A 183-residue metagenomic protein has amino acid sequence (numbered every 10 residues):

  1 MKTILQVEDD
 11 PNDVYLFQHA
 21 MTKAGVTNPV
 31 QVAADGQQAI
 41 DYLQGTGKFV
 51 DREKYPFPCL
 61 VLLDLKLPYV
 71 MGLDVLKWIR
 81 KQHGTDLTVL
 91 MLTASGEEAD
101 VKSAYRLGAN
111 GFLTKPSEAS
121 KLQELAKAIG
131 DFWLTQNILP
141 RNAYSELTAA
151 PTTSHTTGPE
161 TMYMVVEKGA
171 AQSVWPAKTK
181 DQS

Functional and structural regions predicted by a protein language model:
K2-N12, F17-T22, V30, V61: Conserved acidic segment of CheY-like receiver
Y15, H19, D74, G96-G111 (+1 more regions): Alpha4 helix (beta4-alpha4-beta5 surface) of REC/receiver domains from two-component response regulators
T27-A34, D41-L43: Short hydrophobic/Thr-rich beta-strand motif most characteristic of the beta2 strand and flanking loop of CheY-like
V32, K66-V70: Residue-level signal for the "D+5" position in two-component response regulator receiver
D35, P56, M71-D74: Acidic catalytic/metal-coordinating carboxylates
Q38, S117-I129, N137-A143: C-terminal output helix
K48, L73-T85: Short amphipathic alpha-helix used as the core "switch/output" element in two-component signaling
L63-L65, T93: Active-site residues of response regulator receiver
